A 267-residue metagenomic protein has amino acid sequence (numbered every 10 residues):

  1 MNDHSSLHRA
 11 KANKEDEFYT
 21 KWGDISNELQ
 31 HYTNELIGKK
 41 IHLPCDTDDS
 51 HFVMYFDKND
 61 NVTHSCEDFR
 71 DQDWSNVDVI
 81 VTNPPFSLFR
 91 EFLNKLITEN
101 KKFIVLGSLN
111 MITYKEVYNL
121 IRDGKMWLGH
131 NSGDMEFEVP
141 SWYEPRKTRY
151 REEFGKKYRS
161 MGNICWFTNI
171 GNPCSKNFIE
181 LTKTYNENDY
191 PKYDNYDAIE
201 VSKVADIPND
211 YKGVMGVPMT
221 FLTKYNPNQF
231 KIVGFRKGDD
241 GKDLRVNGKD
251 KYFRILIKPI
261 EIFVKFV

Functional and structural regions predicted by a protein language model:
M1-V79, P85-V267: Class I S-adenosyl-L-methionine-dependent methyltransferase catalytic core
